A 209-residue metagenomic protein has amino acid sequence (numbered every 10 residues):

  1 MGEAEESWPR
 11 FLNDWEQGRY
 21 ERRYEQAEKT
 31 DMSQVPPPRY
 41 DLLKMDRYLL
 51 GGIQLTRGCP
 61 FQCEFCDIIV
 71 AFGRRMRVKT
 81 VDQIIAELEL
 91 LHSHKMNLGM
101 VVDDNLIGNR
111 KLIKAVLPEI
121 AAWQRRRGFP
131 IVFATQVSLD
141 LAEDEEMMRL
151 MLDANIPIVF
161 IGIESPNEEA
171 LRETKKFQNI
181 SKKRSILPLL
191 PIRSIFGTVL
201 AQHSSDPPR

Functional and structural regions predicted by a protein language model:
M1-E3, G162, Q202: Short beta->alpha connector loops at strand-helix junctions that form conserved, small/polar/Pro-enriched
M1-Q34: Glycine-rich beta-alpha loop elements in corrinoid/cobalamin-binding modules across cobalamin-dependent enzymes
M1-S7, L150-I158, R209: Structural recognition of alpha->loop->beta junctions
W8, W15, W123, G197-L200: A residue-identity detector for tryptophan
E21, P130-I131, G197-T198: A structural micro-motif
K29, N105, S165-P166, S205-P207: Conserved beta-strand edge residues that scaffold enzyme active sites
P36-R193: Radical SAM [4Fe-4S] cluster-binding motif and immediate context
N97, V102, I195-R209: Repeat-solenoid scaffold signature
